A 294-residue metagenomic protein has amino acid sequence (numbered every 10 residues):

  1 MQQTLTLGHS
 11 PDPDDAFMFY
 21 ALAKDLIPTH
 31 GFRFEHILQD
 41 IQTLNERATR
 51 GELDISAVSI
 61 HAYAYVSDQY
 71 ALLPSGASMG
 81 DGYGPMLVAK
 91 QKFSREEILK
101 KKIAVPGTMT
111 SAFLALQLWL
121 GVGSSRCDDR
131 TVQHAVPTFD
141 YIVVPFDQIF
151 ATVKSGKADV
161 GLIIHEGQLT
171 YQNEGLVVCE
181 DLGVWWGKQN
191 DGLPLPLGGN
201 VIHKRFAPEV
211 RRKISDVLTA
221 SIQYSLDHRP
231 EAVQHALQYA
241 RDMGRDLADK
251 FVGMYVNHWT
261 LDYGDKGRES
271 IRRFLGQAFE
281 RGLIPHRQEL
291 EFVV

Functional and structural regions predicted by a protein language model:
Q2-K24, G84-G123, P137-D159, E166 (+2 more regions): Bilobed "Venus flytrap"/periplasmic-binding protein-like clamshell domains and structurally analogous long
L5-T6, Q69-A77, K102-I103: A structural signal for short loop-to-beta-strand junctions that line the ligand-binding cleft of periplasmic/secreted
D14-M18, I27-S59: Extracytoplasmic small-molecule ligand-binding "clamshell" domains of the periplasmic binding protein/Venus flytrap
D40-Q42, G51-A64, P145-F146, I163-L169: Beta->alpha turn/N-cap motifs
L72-R95, G187-R205: Hydrophobic/proline-rich hinge and linker segments of small-molecule sensing/allosteric domains, predominantly
D129-P137: Short, low-complexity intrinsically disordered segments enriched in A/P/G/S/L with frequent Arg, especially at protein
P145-Q238: Pocket-lining segment of extracytoplasmic ligand-binding domains
A207-Q277: Secondary-structure end/capping motifs
